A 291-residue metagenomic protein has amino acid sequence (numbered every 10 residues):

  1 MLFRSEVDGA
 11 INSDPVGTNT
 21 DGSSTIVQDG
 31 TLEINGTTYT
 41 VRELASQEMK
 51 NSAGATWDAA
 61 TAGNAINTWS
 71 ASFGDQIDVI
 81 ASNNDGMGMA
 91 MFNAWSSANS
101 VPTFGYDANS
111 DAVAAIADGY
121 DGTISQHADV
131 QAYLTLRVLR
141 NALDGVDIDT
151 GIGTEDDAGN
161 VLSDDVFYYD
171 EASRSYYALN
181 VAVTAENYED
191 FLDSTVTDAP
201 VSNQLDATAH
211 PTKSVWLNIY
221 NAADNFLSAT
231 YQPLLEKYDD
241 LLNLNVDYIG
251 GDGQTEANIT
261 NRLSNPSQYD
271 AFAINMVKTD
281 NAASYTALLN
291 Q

Functional and structural regions predicted by a protein language model:
M1-Q291: A residue-level marker of the well-folded mature domains of exported/periplasmic proteins
